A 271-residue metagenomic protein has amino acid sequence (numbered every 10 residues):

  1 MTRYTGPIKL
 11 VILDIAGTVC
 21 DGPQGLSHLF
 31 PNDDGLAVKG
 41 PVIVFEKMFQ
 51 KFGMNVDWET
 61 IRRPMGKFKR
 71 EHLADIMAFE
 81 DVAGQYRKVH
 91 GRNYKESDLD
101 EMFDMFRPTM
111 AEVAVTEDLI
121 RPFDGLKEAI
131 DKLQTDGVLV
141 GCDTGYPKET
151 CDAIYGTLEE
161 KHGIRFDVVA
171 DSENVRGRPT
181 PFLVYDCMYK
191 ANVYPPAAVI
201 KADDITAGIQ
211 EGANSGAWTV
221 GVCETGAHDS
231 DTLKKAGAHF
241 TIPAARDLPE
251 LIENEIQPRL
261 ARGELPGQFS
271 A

Functional and structural regions predicted by a protein language model:
M1-L13, E250-A271: Non-catalytic pre-domain segments flanking phosphatase-related domains
G6-K127, D131-D136, D152: N-terminal helical cap/lid subdomain that shapes the substrate entry/recognition surface in HAD-like hydrolases
K9, R178-I209: Conserved Lys-Pro-Asp/Glu-containing loop-to-beta segment of HAD-superfamily phosphomonoesterases, centered on
D34, V140, K201, T241: Conserved SAM-binding loop
Q50-F52, K127-E173, Y189-A191: Substrate-recognition/cap helix-loop segment adjacent to the acidic, metal-dependent catalytic center of Asp-based
T60-M65, E96-S97, H162-G177: A short, structured active-site edge motif that brings together acidic residues
I200-F240: Acidic, Mg2+-coordinating phosphoryl-transfer loop and its flanking beta/alpha structural elements, shared across
F240-D247: Short acidic-hydrophobic, aromatic-tinged amphipathic segments that line or gate anion-handling sites
